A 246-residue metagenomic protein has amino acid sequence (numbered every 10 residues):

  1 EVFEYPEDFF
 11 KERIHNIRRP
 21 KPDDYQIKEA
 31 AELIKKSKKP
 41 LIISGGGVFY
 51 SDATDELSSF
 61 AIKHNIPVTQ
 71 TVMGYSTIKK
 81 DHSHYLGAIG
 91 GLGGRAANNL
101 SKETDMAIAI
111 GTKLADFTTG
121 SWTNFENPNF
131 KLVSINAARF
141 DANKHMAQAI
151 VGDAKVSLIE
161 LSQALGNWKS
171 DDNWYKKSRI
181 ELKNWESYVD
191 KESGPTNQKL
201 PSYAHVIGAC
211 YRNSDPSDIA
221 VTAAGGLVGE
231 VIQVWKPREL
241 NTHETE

Functional and structural regions predicted by a protein language model:
E1-K36, E186, D190: Conformationally flexible catalytic loops at phosphate/diphosphate-handling active centers
N16-A31, I89-G93, L200-S202, A224-V228: A general structural motif
Q26-L41, F60, S101-T104, A209-D218: Glycine-rich phosphate/diphosphate-binding loops that line cofactor/substrate pockets in enzymes
L41, Y50-I62: Glycine-rich phosphate/diphosphate-binding loop of Rossmann-like nucleotide-binding domains
Y50-A53, A115-G120, E230: Short glycine/serine/threonine-rich phosphate/pyrophosphate-binding segments that cradle anionic phosphate groups
G74-I180: Glycine-rich, acidic loop regions that bind phosphate or pyrophosphate groups
L182-E246: Active-site diphosphate/adenylate-binding microenvironment
